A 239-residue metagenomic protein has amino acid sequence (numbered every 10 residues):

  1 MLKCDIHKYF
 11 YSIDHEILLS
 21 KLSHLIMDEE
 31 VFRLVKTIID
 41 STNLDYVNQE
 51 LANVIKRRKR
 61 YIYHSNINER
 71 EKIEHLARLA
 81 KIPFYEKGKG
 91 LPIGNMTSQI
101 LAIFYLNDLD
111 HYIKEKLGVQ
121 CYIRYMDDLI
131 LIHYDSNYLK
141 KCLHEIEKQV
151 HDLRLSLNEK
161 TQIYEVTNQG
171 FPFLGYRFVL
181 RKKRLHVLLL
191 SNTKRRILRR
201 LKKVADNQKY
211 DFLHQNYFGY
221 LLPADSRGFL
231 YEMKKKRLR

Functional and structural regions predicted by a protein language model:
M1-M126, I130-E145, E165: Conserved polymerase palm-domain catalytic core
I26, E147-L155: A common structural junction motif
E50, D152-R154, R237: Acidic/proline-rich low-complexity IDRs
R78-G88, N137-K140, L157-R239: Right-hand nucleic-acid polymerase module
K114-L117, R154, A205: Secondary-structure transition/hinge residues
V119, D152-R154, K160: A generic structural signal for alpha->beta connector loops
